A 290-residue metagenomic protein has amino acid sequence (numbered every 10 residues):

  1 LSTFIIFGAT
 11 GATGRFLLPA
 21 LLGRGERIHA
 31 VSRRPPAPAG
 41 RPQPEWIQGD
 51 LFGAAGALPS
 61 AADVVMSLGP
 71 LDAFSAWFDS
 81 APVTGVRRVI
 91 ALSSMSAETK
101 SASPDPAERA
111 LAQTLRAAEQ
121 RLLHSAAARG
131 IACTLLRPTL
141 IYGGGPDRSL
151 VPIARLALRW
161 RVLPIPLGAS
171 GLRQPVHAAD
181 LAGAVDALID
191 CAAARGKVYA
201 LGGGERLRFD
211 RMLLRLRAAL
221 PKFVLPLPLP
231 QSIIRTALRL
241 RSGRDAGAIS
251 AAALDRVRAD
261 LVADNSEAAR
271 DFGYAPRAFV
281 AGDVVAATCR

Functional and structural regions predicted by a protein language model:
F4-G23: N-terminal Rossmann NAD(P)H-binding glycine-rich loop of SDR-like oxidoreductase domains
F7, V31, L68, V89-M95 (+1 more regions): SDR active-site strand-loop-helix element
A30-P36: N-terminal Rossmann-fold cofactor-binding loop
A39-V86, A91, M95-P106: NAD(P)H-binding glycine-rich loop region in Rossmannoid oxidoreductase-like domains and their noncatalytic homologs
R109-T134, D147, V151-P152: Active-site Tyr-X1-5-Lys
T139-L172, L216: NAD(P)-dependent short-chain dehydrogenase/reductase
D147-P152, L167-I189, G196-K197: Substrate-positioning beta->alpha
L188-A248, N265, R270-R290: Mid/C-terminal beta-alpha module of Rossmann-like enzyme folds, strongest in SDR-family dehydrogenases/epimerases
